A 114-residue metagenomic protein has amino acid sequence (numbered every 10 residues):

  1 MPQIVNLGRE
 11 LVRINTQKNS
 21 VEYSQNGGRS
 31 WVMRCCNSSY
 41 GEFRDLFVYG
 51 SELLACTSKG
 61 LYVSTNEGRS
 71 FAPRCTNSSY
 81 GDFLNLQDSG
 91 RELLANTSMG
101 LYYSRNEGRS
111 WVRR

Functional and structural regions predicted by a protein language model:
M1-G28, V32-M33, V112: An edge-strand/N-cap motif at the start of beta-rich repeat modules
M1-L7, Y40-Y49, Y80-G90: Repeated scaffold domains used in trafficking and secretory/extracellular systems, primarily beta-propellers
I4-R13, E52-A55, R91-A95: Entry beta-strands of beta-propeller and related beta-repeat scaffolds
K18-V21, K59-Y62, M99-Y102: Loop/turn residues immediately N-terminal
S24-Q25, S64-T65, S104-R105: Conserved Ser/Thr-centered positions that define the repeating blades of beta-propeller domains
G28-R29, G68-R69, G108: Short coil turn/linker residues within repeat-based beta-strand modules
C35-S38, C75-S78: Surface loop/turn motifs at the tips and blade-to-blade linkers of beta-strand repeat domains
M99-R114: Blade-level signature of beta-propeller repeat domains, shared across WD40, Kelch, NHL, RCC1 and BNR/Asp-box propellers
